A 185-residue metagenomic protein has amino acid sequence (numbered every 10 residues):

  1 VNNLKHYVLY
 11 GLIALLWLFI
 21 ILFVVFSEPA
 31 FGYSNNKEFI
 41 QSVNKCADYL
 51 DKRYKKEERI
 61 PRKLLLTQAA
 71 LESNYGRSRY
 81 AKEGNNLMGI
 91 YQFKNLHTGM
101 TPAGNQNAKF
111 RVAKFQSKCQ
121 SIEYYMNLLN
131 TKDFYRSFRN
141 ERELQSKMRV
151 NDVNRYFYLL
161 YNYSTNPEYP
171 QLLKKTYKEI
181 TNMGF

Functional and structural regions predicted by a protein language model:
N2-T67, L71-F185: Catalytic cores of secreted/periplasmic lytic hydrolases that degrade extracellular macromolecules
